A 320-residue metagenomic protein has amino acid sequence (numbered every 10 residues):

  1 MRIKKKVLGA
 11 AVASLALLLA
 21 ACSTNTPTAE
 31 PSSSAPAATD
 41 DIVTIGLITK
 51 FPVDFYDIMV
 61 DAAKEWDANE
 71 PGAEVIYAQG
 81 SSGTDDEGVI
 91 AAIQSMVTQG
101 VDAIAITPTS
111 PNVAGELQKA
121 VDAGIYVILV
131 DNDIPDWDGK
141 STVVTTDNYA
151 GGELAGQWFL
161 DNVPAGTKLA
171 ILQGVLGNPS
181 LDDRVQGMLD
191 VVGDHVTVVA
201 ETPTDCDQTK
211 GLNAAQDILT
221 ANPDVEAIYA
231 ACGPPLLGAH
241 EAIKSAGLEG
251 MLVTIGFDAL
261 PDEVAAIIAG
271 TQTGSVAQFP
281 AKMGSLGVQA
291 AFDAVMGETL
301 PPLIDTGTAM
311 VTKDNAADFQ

Functional and structural regions predicted by a protein language model:
R2-L8, A20-Q320: A residue-level marker of the well-folded mature domains of exported/periplasmic proteins
V12-L17: Hydrophobic helical h-region of N-terminal Sec-dependent signal peptides in bacterial secretory/periplasmic proteins
